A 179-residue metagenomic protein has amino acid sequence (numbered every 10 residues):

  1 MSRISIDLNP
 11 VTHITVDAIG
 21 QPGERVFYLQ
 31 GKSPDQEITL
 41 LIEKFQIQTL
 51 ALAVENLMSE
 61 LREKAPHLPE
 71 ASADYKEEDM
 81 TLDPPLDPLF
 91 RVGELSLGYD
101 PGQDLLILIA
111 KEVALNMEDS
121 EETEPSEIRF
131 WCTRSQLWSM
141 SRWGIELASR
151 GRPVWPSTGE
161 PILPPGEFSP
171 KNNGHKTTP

Functional and structural regions predicted by a protein language model:
M1-Q21, L68-E127, K176: Intrinsic, low-complexity N-terminal interaction/targeting segments
M1-T49, N56-E60: The feature marks the first
R25-G31, L50, V54, L106-A110 (+5 more regions): Short, structured motif recognition centered on aromatic/hydrophobic residues
K32, A65-A73, M140, L147: Short, charged N-terminal helix-start/capping segments
K32, E43, G98-D100, I109-K111 (+1 more regions): Structured beta-strand/turn binding interfaces of compact recognition modules in eukaryotic regulators
I38-T81, L89: Short, well-structured hydrophobic secondary-structure segments
V113-F168: Mixed-charge, glycine-accented linear interaction segment located at domain edges/termini
P170-P179: Short cysteine/histidine-rich metal-coordination sites, predominantly Zn2+-binding motifs
